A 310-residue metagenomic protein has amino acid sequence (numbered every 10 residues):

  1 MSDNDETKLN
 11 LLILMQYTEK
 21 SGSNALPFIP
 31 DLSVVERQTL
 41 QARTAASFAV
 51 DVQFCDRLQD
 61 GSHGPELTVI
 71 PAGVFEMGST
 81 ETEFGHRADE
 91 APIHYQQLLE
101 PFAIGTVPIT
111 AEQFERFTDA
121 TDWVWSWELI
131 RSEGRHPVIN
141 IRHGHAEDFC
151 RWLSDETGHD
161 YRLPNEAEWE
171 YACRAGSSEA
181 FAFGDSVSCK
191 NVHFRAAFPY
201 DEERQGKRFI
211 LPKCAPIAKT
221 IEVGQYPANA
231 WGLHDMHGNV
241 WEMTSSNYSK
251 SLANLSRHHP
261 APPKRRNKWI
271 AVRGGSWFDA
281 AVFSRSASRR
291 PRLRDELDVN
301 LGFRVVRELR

Functional and structural regions predicted by a protein language model:
D5-R57: N-terminal pre-domain segments of enzymes
F48-V52, G61-S62, E90, I217: Residues that act as N-cap/strand-start positions at coil-to-secondary-structure junctions
A49-D56, T220, G224, A287-S288: Short glycine/threonine/proline-enriched tight-turn/helix- or strand-capping micro-motif at secondary-structure
D56-W125, R142-G144, G238, S245 (+1 more regions): A short glycine-rich, aromatic-capped structural motif
P65, G73, V192, L301-F303: Change "...and in nucleic-acid phosphodiester-cleaving endonucleases..." to "...and in nucleic-acid processing enzymes
T68, A180, E242, G302-R304: Residues embedded in well-ordered beta-strands
E76, T80-T82, V124, L129-R135 (+2 more regions): Functional-site microenvironments in short loops/helix caps that host divalent-cation chemistry
V299-R310: Short, structured beta-strand segments at or near domain termini in extracellular proteins/domains
